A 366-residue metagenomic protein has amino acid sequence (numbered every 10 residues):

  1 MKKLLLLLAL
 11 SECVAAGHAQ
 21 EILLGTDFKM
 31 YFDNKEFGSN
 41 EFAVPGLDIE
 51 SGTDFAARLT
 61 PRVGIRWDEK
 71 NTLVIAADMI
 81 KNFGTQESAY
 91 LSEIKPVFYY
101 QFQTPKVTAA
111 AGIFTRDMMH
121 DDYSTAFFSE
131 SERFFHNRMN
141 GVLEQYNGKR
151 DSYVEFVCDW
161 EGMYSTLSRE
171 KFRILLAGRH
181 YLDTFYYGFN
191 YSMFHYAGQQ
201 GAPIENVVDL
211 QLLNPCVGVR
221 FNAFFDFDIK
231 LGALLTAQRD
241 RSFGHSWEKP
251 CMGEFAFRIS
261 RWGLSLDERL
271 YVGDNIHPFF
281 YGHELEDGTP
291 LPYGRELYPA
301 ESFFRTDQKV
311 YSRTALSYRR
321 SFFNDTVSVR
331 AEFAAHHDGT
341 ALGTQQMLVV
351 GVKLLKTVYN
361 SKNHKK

Functional and structural regions predicted by a protein language model:
M1-L4, A19-Q20: Positively charged n-region of N-terminal signal peptides that target proteins for export
K3-C13: Sec-dependent N-terminal signal peptides
E12, A16, I49, F83-E87 (+2 more regions): A generic structural signal for short coil/turn motifs at secondary-structure boundaries
H18-Q103, T344-K365: Beta-barrel outer-membrane channel/assembly domains of diderm bacteria
D27-Y31, A56, V97, D151-Y153 (+3 more regions): Exposed, low-structure sequence patches enriched in small/polar residues
S39-D48, T125-F127, L291-Y298: Flexible, solvent-exposed loop segments that connect beta-strands
L47, T85-Y90, F128, A202-V207 (+1 more regions): Short, flexible/disordered intra-domain loops and linkers
T72-E161, R269, N275: Outer membrane beta-barrel
